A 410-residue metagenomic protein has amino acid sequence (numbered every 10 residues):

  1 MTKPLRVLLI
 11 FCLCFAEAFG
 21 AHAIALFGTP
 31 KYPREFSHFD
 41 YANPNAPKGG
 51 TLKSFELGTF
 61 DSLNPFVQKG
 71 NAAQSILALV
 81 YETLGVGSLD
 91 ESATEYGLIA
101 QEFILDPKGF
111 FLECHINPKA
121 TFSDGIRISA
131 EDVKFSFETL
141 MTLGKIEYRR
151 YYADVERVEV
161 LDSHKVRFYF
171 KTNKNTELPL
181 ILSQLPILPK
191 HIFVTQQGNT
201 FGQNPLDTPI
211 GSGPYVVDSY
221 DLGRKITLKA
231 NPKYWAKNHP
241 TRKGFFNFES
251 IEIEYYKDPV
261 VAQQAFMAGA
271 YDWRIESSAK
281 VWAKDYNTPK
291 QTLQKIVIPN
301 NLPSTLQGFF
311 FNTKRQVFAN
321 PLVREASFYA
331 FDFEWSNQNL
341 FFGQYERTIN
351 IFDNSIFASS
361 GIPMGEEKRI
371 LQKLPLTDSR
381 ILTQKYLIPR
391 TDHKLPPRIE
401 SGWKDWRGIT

Functional and structural regions predicted by a protein language model:
T2-I10: Sec-dependent signal peptide recognition, specifically the positively charged N-region followed immediately by
A21-K108, E138, I210: N-terminal lobe/hinge region of extracytoplasmic solute-binding protein
A23, G49-G58, Q101, F111-C114 (+6 more regions): Short, well-ordered beta-strand elements
A42, P47, V67-I76, E102-I146 (+6 more regions): Aromatic- and charge-enriched surface segment that lines or borders ligand/interaction sites
V80-E91, S183-F245, E249-E252, K257-V261 (+2 more regions): Gly/Pro-rich hinge or "lid" segments in bacterial periplasmic/extracellular proteins
R150-T195, P214-D221, K368-R369: Surface-exposed binding/hinge segments that line and control ligand-binding clefts or catalytic entry sites
R157-V160, D218-K229, E254-R315, L322-A326 (+1 more regions): Extracellular/periplasmic solute-recognition and catalytic clefts
N320-T410: Append "and occasionally in soluble cytosolic enzymes with long acidic Gly/Pro-rich linkers
